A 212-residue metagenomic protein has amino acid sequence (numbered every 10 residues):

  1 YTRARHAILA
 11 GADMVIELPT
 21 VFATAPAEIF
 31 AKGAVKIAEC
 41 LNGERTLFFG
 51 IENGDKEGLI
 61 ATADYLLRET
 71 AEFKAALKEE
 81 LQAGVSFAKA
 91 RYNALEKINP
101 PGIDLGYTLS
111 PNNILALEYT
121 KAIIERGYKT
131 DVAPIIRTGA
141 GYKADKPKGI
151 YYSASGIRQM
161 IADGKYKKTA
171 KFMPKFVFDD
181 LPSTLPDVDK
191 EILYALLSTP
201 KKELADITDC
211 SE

Functional and structural regions predicted by a protein language model:
Y1-R3, L9: N-terminal catalytic cores of NTP/NDP-binding nucleotidyl/phosphoryl-transfer enzymes
L9-A10, C40: Short, conserved SAM-binding/catalytic segment of Class I S-adenosyl-L-methionine-dependent methyltransferases
D13: Receiver (REC) domain switch/active-site residues of two-component response regulators
L18-E212: Active-site cores that bind ATP or allylic diphosphates and position pyrophosphate for catalysis
